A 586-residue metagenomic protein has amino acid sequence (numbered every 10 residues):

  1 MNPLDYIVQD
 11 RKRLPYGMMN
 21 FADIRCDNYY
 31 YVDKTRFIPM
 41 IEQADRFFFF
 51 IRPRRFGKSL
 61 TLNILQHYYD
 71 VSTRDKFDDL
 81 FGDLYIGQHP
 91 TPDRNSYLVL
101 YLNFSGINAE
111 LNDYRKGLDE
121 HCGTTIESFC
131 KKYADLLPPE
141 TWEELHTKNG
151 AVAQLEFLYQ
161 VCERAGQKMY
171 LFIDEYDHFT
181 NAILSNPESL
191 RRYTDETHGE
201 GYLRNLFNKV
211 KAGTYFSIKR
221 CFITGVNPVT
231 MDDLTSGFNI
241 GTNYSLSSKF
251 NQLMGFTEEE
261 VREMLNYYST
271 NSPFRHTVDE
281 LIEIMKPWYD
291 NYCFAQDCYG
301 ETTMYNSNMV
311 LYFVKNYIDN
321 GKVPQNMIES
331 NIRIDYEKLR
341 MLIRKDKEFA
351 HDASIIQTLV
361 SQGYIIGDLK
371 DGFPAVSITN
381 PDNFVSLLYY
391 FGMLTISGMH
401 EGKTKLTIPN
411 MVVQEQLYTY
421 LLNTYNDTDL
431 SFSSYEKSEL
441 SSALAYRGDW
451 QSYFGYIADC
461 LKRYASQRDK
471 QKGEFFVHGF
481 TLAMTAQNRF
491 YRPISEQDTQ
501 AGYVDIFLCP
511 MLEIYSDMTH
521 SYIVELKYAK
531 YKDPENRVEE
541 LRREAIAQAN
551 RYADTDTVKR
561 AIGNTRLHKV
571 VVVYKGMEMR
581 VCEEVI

Functional and structural regions predicted by a protein language model:
N2-D70, D78-G87: Walker A/P-loop-proximal flanking segment of P-loop NTPase domains
Y16-M19, Y101-A151, F179-T194: Conserved P-loop NTPase mechanochemical-coupling segment
D33, H67-K131: P-loop NTPase motor core
F157-A165, R192-K219: Substrate-engagement module of ASCE P-loop NTPases
F172-D174, R204-N205, K219-V226: Structural recognition of the conserved hydrophobic beta-strand(s) that form the central parallel beta-sheet of P-loop
T230-S236, Y244-K315: Amphipathic alpha-helical segments of the small helical/lid subdomains adjacent to P-loop NTPase cores
G241, G300-A547, R551-A553, V581-I586: Extended alpha-helical interface modules used as scaffolds for assembling large macromolecular complexes
T557-I586: Domain-level recognition of nuclease-like catalytic cores that cleave nucleotide substrates
